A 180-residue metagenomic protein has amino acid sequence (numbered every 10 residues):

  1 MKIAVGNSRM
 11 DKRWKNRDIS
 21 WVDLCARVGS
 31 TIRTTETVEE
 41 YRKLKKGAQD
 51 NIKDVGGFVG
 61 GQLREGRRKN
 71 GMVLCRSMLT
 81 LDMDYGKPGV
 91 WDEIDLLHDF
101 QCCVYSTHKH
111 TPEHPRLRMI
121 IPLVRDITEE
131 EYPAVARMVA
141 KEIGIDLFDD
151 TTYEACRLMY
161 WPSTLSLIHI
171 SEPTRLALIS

Functional and structural regions predicted by a protein language model:
M1-P115, P122-A134: Signature for HUH/AEP ssDNA processing cores
K12, P112, R125-I127, F148-L167 (+1 more regions): Short, conserved secondary-structure transition motifs
H98-C103, V139-L147: A common structural junction motif
T107, T152, T174: Ser/Thr-centric signal marking residues that sit in or immediately flank functional binding/regulatory motifs
P115-L117, V139, H169: Low-complexity, flexible helical/coil segments
E129-A140, L158: Hydrophobic, well-ordered secondary-structure segments
I168-S180: Single conserved hydrophobic/aromatic residue that forms the stacking wall/gate of nucleotide- or nucleobase-binding
